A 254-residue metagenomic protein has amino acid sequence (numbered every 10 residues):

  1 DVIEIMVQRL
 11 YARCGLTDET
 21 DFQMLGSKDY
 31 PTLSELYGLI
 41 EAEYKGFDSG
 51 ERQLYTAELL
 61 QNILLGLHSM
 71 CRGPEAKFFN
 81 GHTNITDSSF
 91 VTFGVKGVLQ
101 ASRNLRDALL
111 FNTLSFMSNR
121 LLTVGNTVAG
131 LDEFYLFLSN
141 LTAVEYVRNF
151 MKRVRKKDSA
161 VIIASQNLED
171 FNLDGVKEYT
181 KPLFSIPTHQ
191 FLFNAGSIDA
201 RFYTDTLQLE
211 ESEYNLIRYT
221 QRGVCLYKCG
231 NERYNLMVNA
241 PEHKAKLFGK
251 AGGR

Functional and structural regions predicted by a protein language model:
D1-S159, I163, L216, T220 (+1 more regions): P-loop NTPase motor domains
A12, T17-M24, E145, K177-T180 (+2 more regions): Short secondary-structure boundary/capping segments
K96-L99, Y135, L168-E169, S197-I198 (+2 more regions): Short, glycine-/Ser/Thr-/acidic-enriched flexible segments
L141-T142, Y146-L236: Conserved ATP-driven motor cores of ASCE-family P-loop NTPases powering translocation/secretion/packaging/pilus
N239-A240, G249: Short, surface-exposed polybasic-aromatic patches that bind anionic ligands, especially phosphate groups
K250-R254: Acidic, low-complexity intrinsically disordered tails
